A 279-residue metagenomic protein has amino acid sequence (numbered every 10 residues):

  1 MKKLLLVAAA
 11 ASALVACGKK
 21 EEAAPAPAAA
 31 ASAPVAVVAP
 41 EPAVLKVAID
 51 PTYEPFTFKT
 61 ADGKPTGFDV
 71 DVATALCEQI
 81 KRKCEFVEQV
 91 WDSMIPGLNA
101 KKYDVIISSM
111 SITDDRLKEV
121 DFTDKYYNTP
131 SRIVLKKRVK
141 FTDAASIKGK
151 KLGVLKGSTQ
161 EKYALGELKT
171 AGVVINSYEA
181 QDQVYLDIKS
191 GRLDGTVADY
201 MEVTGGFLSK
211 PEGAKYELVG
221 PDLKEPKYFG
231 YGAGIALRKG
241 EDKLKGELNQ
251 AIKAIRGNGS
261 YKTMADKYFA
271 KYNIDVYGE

Functional and structural regions predicted by a protein language model:
C17-K20: Bacterial signal peptide processing site
S32-S109, N258, K271: Extracytoplasmic small-molecule ligand-binding "clamshell" domains of the periplasmic binding protein/Venus flytrap
P51, N128-L135, E212-N249, K271-E279: Periplasmic-binding protein-like
P51-E54, P65-E78, R132-Y185, Y200-E202: Bilobed "Venus flytrap"/periplasmic-binding protein-like clamshell domains and structurally analogous long
V70-Q79, K150-K151, K156-S158, G230-K271: Extended ligand-binding regions for polar small-molecule ligands
T74, E78, K83-S146, K215 (+1 more regions): Acidic, polar ligand-binding/catalytic clefts
K81-K83, A100-S108, K151, A180 (+2 more regions): Alpha-to-beta junction loops
E161-Y178, K215-L218, N249-E279: Ligand-binding clefts/hinges and TM-proximal coupling segments of bilobed small-molecule sensing domains
